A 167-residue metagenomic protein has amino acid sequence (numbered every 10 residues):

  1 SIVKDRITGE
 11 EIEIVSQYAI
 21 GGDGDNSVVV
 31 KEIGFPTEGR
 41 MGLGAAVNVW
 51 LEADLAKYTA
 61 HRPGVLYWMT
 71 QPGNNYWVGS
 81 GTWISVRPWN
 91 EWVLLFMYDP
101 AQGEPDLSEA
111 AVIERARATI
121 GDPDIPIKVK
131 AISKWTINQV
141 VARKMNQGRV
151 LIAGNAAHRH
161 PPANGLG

Functional and structural regions predicted by a protein language model:
S1-G167: Core Rossmann-like FAD-binding/catalytic domain of the broad FAD-dependent monooxygenase superfamily
